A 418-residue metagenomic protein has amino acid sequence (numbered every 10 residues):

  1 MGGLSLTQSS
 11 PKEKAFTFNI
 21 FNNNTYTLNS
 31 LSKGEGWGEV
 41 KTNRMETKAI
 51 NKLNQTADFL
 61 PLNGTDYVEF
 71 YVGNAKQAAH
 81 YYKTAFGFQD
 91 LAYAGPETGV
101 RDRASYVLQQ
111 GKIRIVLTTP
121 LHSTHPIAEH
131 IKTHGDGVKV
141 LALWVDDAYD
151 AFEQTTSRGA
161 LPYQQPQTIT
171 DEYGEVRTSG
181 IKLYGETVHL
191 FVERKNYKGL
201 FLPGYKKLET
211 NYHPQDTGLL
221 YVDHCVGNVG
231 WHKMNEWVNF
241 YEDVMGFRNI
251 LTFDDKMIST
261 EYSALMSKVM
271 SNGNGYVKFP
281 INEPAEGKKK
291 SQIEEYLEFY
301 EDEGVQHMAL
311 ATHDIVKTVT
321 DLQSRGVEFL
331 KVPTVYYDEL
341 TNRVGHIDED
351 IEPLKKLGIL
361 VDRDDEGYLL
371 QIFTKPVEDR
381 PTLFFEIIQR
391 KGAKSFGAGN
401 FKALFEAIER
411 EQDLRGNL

Functional and structural regions predicted by a protein language model:
G2-G3, E13, K33-E35: Glycine-biased, low-complexity coil/linker segments
M45-K76, V138-L141, F201-V238, R248 (+3 more regions): N-terminal beta-strand motif that seeds the catalytic metal site of vicinal oxygen chelate
E46, L60-N63, E69-R114, S157 (+7 more regions): Core segments of cupin and vicinal oxygen chelate
N63-G73, Y106, P126-E153, R158 (+5 more regions): Vicinal oxygen chelate
D136-L141, V145, A151-E261, K268 (+3 more regions): Extended catalytic-interface subdomain
N274-E295: Active-site-adjacent "gating/activation" loops or surface patches in catalytic cores
V277-F279, E301-V377, L383-R390: Long compositionally biased, domain-poor regions of proteins
